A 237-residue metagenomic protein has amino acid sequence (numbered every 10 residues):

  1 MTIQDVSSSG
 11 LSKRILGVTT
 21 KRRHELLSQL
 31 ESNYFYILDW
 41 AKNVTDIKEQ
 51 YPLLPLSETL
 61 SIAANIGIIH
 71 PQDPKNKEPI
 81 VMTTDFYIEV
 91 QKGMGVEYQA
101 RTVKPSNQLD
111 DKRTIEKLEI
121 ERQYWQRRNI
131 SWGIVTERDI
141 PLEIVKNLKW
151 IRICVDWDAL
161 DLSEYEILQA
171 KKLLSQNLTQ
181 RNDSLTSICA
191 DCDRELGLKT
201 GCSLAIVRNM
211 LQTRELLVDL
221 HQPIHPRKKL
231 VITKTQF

Functional and structural regions predicted by a protein language model:
M1-F237: Electrostatic, structured charged patches in enzyme active sites and in nucleic-acid/phosphate-binding
